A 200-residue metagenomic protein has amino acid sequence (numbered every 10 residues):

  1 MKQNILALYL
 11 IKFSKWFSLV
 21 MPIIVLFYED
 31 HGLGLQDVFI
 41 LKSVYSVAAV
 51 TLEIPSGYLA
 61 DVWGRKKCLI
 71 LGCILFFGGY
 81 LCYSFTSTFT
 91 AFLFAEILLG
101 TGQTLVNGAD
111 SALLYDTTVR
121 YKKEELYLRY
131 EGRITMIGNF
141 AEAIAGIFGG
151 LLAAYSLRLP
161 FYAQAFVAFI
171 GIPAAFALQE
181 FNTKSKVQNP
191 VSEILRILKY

Functional and structural regions predicted by a protein language model:
M1-K2, L178-Y200: Juxtamembrane intracellular "pre-TM" segments in multi-pass secondary transporters
M1-T51: Helix-loop boundary and gating motifs at the non-cytosolic
D30, E142-Q164: Transmembrane alpha-helix termini and helix-breaking/packing motifs in multi-pass membrane transporters
S46-I54, N139-A143: Residue-level signature of mid-helix packing/kink "hotspots" within the transmembrane helices of 12-pass Major
I74-T88, F92: C-terminal ends and interior cores of transmembrane alpha-helices in multi-pass membrane transporters/permeases
I97-N139: Cytoplasmic helix-loop-helix junction between adjacent transmembrane helices in 12-TM secondary transporters
L159-A177: Symmetry-related core transmembrane helices of the 12-TM Major Facilitator Superfamily/SLC fold
